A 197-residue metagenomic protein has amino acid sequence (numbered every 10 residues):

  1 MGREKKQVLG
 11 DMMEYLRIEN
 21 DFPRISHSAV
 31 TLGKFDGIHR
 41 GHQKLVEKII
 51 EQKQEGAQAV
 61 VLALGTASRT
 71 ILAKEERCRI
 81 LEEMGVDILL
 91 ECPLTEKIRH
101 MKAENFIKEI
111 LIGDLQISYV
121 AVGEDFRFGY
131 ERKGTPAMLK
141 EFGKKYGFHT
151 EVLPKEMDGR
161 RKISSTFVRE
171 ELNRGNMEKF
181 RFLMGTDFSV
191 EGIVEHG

Functional and structural regions predicted by a protein language model:
G2-G197: Nucleotidyltransferase catalytic core that binds NTPs
